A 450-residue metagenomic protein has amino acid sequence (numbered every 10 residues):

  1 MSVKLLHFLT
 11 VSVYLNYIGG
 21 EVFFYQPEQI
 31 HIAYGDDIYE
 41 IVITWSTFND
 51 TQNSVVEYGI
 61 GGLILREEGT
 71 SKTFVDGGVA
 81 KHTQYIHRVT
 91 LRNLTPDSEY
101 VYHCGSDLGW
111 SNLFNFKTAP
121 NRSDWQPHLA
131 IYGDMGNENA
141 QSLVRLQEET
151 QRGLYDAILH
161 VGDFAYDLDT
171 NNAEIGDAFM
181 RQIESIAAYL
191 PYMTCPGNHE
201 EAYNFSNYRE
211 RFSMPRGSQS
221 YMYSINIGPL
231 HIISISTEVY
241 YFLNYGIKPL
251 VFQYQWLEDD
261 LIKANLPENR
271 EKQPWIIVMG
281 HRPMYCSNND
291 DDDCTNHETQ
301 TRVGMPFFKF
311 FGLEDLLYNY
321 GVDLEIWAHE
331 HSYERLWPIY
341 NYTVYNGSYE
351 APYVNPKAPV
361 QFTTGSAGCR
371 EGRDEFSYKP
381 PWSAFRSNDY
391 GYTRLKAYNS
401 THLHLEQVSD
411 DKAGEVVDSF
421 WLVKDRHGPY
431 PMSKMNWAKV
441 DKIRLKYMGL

Functional and structural regions predicted by a protein language model:
M1-V3, M448-L450: A positional/structural detector of protein chain ends, strongest at the extreme C-terminus and weakly at the extreme
V3-G20: Cleavable N-terminal signal peptides of Sec/SRP-targeted secreted and luminal proteins
E21-G372, A384-R386, R394-G449: Metal-dependent phosphoester/phosphodiester hydrolase catalytic core
G372-Y378: The feature captures the short pre-catalytic strand/loop hairpin that immediately precedes and shapes the active-site
